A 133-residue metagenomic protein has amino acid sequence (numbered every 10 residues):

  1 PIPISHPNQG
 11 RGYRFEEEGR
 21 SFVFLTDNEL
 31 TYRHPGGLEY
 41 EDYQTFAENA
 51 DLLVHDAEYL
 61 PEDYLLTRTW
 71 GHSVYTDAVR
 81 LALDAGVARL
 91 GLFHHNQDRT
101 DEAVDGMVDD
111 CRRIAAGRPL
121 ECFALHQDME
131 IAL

Functional and structural regions predicted by a protein language model:
P1-F93, V104-D110: Metal-dependent phosphodiesterase/nuclease catalytic metal-binding core
G10, I131-L133: Short, solvent-exposed polar/charged micro-motifs at secondary-structure junctions
N96: Conserved short loop/turn motifs at secondary-structure junctions
R99-M129: Short acidic, glycine/proline-enriched helix-loop-strand junctions
